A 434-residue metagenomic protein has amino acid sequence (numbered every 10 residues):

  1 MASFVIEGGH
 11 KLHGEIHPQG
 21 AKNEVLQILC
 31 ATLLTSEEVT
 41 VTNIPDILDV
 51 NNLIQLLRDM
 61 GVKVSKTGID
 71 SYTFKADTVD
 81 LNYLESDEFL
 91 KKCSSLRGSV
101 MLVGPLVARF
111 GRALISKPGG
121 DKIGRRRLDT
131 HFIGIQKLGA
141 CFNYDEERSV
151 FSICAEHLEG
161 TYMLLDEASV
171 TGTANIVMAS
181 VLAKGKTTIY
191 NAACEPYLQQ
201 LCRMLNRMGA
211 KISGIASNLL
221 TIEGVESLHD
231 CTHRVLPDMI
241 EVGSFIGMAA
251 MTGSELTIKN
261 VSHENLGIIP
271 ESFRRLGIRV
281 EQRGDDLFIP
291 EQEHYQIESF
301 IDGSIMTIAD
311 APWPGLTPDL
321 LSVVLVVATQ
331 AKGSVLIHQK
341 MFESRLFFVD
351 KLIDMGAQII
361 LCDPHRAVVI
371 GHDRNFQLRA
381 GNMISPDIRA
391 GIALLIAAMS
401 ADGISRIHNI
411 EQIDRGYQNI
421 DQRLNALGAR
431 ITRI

Functional and structural regions predicted by a protein language model:
M1-I434: Short, structured segments at the rim of ligand-binding sites
